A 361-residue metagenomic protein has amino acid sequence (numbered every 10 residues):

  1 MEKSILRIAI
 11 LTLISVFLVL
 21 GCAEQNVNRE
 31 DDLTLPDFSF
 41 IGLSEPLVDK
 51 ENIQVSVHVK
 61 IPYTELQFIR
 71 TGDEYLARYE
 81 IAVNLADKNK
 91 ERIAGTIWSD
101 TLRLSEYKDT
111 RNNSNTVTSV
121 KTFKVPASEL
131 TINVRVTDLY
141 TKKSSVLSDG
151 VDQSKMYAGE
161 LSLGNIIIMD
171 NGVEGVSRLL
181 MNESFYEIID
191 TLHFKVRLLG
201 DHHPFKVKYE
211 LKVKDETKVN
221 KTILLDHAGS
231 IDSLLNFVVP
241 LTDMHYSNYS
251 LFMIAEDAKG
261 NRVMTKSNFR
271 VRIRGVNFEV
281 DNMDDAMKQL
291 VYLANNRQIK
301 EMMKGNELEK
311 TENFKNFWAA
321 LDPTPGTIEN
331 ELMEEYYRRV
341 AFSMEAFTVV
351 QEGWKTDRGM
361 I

Functional and structural regions predicted by a protein language model:
M1-I10: Bacterial N-terminal signal peptides that target proteins for export
A9-V19: Bacterial N-terminal signal peptides
V19-G21, E80, H193, I299 (+1 more regions): A generic alpha-helix preference that emphasizes hydrophobic side chains
A23-D243, E256-I273, V280: Intrinsically disordered, low-complexity terminal regions enriched in Ser/Thr/Pro/Gly and charged residues
S184-E187, N268-M360: Short beta-strand and adjacent turn/loop elements
T217, L224-G229, S250, D285-Q289 (+2 more regions): Mixed-charge (acidic/basic) macromolecular-recognition segments
Y249-E256: Extracytoplasmic/surface-exposed domains of secreted proteins that mediate cell-envelope carbohydrate/peptidoglycan
